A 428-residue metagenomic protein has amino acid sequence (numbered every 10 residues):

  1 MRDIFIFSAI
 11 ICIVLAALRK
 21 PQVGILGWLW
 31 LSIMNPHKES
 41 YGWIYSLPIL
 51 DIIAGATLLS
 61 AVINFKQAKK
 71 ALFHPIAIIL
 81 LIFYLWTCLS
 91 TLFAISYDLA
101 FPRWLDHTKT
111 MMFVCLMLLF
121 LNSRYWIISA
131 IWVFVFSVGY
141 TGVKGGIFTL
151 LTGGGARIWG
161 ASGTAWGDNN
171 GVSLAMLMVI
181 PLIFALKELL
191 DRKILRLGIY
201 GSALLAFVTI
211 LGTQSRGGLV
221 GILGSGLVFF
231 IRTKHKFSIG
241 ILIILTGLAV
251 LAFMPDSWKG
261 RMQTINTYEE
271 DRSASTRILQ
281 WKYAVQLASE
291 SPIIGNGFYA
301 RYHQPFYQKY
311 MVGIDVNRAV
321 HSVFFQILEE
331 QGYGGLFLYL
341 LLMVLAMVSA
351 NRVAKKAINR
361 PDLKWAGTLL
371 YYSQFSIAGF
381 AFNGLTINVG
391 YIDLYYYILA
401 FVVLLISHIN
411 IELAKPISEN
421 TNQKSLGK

Functional and structural regions predicted by a protein language model:
M1-D3, I44-I52, R103-D106, A165-M178 (+4 more regions): Membrane-interface micro-motifs in multi-pass membrane enzymes
M1-L89, D98, P102, R124-I128 (+6 more regions): Transmembrane signal-anchor hairpin modules in multi-pass inner-membrane enzymes, especially those that act on
S8-A17, L80-L92, T108-L116, W126-I158 (+7 more regions): Alpha-helical transmembrane segments of multi-pass inner-membrane proteins
H37-S46, S90-F93, V114-L121, T141-L150 (+5 more regions): Juxtamembrane membrane-interface segments at transmembrane alpha-helix termini
Y41, K66-K69, I95-L99, N122 (+10 more regions): Transmembrane helix-loop junctions in multipass membrane proteins, especially transporters and channels
A56-L59, G240, I244-L245, L342-L345 (+1 more regions): Transmembrane alpha-helices of multi-pass inner-membrane enzymes
G155, W159, G163, N266-K282 (+3 more regions): Long extracytoplasmic/lumenal interhelical loops at the membrane interface of multi-pass membrane proteins
G226, I231, Q331-S376, F401-V402 (+1 more regions): Hydrophobic transmembrane alpha-helices and their immediate junctions
